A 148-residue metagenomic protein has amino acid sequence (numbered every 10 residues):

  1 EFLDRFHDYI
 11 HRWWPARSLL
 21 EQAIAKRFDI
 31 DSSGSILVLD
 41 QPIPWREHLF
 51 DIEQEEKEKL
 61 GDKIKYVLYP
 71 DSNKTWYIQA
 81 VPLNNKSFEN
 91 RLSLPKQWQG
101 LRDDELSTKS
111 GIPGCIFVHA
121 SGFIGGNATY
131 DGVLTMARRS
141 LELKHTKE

Functional and structural regions predicted by a protein language model:
E1-E148: C-terminal accessory domains and tails appended to enzymatic cores
